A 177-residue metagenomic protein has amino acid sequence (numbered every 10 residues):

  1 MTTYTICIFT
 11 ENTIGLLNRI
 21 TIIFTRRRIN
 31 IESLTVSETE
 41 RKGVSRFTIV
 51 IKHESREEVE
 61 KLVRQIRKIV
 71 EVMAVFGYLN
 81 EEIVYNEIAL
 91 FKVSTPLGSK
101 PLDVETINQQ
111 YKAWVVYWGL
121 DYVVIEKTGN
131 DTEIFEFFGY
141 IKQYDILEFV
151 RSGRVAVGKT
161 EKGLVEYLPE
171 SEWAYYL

Functional and structural regions predicted by a protein language model:
M1-T5, F9-R46, H53-L177: Long, contiguous binding/interaction regions
